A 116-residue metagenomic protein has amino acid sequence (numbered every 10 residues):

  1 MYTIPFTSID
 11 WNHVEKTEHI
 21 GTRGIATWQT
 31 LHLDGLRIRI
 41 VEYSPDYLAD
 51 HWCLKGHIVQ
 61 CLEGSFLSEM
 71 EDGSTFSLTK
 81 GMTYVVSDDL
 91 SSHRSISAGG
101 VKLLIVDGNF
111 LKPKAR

Functional and structural regions predicted by a protein language model:
M1-R39: A short, N-terminal "cap"/entry segment at the start of jelly-roll beta-barrel domains of the cupin/DSBH fold
D34-C53, S87-L90: Conserved short histidine dyad/triad with adjacent acidic residue
D50-H51, S68-E69, V86-S87, S91-A98: Short beta-strand His + acidic residue motifs that chelate non-heme Fe in jelly-roll/DSBH and cupin folds
W52-S68: Short, conserved beta-strand element in jelly-roll/cupin
I58, S65, S92, G100-K102: Structural motif
D72-D89: Short acidic-glycine-tyrosine-enriched beta hairpin
V85-V86, A98-R116: A short hydrophobic beta-strand segment most commonly corresponding to one strand of the jelly-roll/cupin
